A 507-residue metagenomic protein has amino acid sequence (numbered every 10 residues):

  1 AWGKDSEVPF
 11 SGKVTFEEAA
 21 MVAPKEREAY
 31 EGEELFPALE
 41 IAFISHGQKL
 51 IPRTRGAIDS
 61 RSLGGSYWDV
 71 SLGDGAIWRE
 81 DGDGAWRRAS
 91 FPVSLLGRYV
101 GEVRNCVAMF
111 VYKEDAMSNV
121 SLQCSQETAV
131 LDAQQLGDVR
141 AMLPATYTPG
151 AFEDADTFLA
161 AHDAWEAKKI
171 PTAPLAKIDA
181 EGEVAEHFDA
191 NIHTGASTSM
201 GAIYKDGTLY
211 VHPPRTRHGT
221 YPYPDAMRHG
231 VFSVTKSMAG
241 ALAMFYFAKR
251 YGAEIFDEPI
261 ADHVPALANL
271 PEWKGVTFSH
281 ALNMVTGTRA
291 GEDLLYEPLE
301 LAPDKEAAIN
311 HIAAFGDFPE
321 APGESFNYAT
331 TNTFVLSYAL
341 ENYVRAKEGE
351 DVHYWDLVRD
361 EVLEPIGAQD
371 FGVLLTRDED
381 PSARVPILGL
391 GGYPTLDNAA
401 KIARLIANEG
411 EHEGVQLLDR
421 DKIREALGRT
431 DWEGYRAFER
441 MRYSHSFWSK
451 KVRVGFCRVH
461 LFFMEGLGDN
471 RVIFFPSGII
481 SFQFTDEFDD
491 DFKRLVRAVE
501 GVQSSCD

Functional and structural regions predicted by a protein language model:
A1-Y112, S121: Long, solvent-exposed N-terminal ectodomains/accessory regions that are displayed to the extracellular/lumenal milieu
L63-G201: Extended, non-transmembrane interaction/recognition domains
L175-S199, N269-A368, P394-A400, L405-N408: Active-site-adjacent helix/loop patches that line small-molecule binding or acyl-intermediate pockets
L175-Y223, V472-F474, I479-S481: A short, well-structured edge-of-sheet supersecondary motif
D225-A226, F245-A266, G291-E292, V344-L374 (+1 more regions): Short, well-structured active-site flanking segments
G230-I255, A281, L336-L340, A399-I402 (+1 more regions): Active-site SXXK
N310-F326, V344-G349, V373-F475, I480 (+1 more regions): Penicillin-binding protein/beta-lactamase superfamily catalytic region
F492-D507: Short, gly/Ser/Thr-rich active-site loops of penicillin-recognizing serine hydrolases
